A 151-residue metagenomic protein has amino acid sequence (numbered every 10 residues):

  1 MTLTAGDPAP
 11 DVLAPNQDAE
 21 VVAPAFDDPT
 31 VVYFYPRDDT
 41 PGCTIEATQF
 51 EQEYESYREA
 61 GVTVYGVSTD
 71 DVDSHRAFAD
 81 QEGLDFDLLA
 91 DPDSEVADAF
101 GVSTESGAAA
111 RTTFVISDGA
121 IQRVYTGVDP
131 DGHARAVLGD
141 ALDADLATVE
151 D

Functional and structural regions predicted by a protein language model:
M1-D11: N-proximal helix/coil linker or "cap" segments that precede and/or mark the start of modular domains
D11-P29: A short beta-strand-turn-helix
A25-D27, V102, G127: Residue-level structural signal for beta-strand termini and adjacent loop
V31-V32, V64: Hydrophobic beta-strand anchors of alpha/beta hydrolase catalytic cores
Y33-D39: Aromatic-flanked redox-active Cys/Sec active sites in thiol-based oxidoreductases, especially the WC-centered
T44-E82: Structural microenvironment flanking redox-active thiols in thiol-disulfide oxidoreductases
E82-R111: Short, internal strand/loop/helix patches that form the active-site neighborhood or redox-interaction surface
A110-D151: Thiol-/selenol-based redox modules, centered on thioredoxin-like and closely related oxidoreductase domains
